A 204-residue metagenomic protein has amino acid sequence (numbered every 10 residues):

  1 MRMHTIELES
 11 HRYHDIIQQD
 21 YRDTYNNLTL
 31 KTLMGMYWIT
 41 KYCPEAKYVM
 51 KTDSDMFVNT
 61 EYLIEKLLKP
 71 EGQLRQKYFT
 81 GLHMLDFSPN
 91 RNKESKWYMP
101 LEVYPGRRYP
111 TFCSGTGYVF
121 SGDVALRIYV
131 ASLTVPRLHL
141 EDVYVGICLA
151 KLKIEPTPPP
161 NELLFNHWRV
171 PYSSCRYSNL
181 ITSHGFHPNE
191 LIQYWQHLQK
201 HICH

Functional and structural regions predicted by a protein language model:
M1-H204: Secretory-pathway lumenal glyco-enzymes, predominantly type II signal-anchor Golgi glycosyltransferases
